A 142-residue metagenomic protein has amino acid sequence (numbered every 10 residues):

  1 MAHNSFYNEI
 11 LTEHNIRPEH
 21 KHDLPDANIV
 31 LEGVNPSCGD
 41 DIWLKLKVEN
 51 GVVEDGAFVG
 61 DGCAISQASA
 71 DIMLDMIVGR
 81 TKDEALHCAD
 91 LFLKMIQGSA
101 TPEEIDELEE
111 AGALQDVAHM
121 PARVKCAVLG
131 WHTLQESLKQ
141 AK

Functional and structural regions predicted by a protein language model:
M1-P25, R80-K142: C-terminal binding/interaction regions
R17-G56, G60: Structured beta-strand/loop patches that form or line metal/cofactor-binding pockets in enzymes
C38, I65, H119-R123: Secondary-structure capping and boundary motifs in well-ordered enzyme cores
I42, D71, K125: Active-site phosphate/pyrophosphate-handling residues
D61-Q67: Short, thiol/selenol-centered motifs that function as redox-active sites or metal-ligating centers
Q67-A68, H87: Alpha-helical macromolecular-interaction surfaces
S69-G79: Alpha-helical support elements that line or immediately flank enzyme active sites and cofactor-binding pockets
